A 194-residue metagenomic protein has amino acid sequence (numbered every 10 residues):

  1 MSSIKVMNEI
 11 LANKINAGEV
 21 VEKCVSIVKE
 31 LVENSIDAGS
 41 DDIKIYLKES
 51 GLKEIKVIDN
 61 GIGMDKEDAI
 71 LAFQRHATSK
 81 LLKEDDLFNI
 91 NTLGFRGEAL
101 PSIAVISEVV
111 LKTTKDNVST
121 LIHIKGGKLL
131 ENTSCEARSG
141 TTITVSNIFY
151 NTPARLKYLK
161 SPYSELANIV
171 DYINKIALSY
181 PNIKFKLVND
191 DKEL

Functional and structural regions predicted by a protein language model:
S2-L194: N-terminal phosphate-binding caps/lids of nucleotide- and nucleic-acid-binding domains
